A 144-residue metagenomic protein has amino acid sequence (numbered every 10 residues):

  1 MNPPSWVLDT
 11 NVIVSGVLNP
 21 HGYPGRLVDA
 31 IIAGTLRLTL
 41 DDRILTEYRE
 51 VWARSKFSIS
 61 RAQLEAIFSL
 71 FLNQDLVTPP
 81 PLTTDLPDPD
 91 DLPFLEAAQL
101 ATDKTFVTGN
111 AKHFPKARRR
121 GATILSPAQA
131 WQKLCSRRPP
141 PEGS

Functional and structural regions predicted by a protein language model:
P3-S5: Extreme N-terminal starter segment of soluble prokaryotic enzymes
V7-L8, L18, Y23-A53: PIN/NYN-family metal-dependent endoribonuclease catalytic core
T10, D42, G109-A111: Short secondary-structure boundary segments
Y23-P24, D90-F94: Amphipathic coiled-coil/heptad-repeat helices and related helical stalk/stem segments that mediate oligomerization
T35, L72, T102-D103: Residue-level detector of structured alpha->beta connecting loops
D42-R43, Q63-L86: Acidic catalytic patch
T84, D88, L92, A101-T105 (+1 more regions): Acidic, PIN/NYN-like endoribonuclease modules and their adjacent C-terminal/linker elements
